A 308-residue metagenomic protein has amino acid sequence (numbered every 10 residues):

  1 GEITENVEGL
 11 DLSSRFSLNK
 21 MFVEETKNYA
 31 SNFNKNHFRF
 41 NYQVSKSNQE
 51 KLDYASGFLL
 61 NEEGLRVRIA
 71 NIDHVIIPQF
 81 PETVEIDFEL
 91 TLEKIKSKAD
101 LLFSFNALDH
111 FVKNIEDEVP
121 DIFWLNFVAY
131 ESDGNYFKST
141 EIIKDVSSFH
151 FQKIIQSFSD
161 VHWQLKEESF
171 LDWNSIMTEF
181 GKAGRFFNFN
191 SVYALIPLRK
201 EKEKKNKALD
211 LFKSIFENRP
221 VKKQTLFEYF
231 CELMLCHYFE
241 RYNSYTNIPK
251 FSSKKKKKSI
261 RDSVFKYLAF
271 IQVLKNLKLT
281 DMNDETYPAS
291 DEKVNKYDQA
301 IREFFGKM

Functional and structural regions predicted by a protein language model:
G1-T4, N48: Short Cys/His-rich metal-coordination motifs, predominantly Zn2+-binding knuckles/fingers
I3-S14, K20, N28, A55 (+1 more regions): Extended alpha-helical scaffolding segments
M21-K35: Surface-exposed acidic, glycine/proline-enriched linker/cap segments that occur as 15-30-residue helix-coil
S31-E50: Short beta-strand-alpha-helix junction that forms the catalytic/metal-binding core of metal-dependent nuclease domains
